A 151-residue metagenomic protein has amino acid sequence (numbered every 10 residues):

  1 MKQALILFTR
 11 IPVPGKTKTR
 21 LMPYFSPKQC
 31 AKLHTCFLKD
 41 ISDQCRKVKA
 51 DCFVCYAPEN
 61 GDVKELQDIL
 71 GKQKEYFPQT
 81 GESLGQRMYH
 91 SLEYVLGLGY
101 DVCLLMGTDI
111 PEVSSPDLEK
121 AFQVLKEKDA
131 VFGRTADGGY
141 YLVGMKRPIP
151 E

Functional and structural regions predicted by a protein language model:
M1-R20: N-terminal nucleotide-binding beta1-loop-alpha1 segment
V13-T19, V63-E65, Y141: Short acidic/His/Gly/Ser-rich catalytic and metal-binding motifs that mark active-site loops of diverse hydrolases
K32-A50: A short, N-terminal amphipathic alpha-helix
A50, Y100, E127-A130: Short, high-confidence coil segments that cap the C-terminus of an alpha-helix and link into the following beta-strand
A50-E59: Short beta-strand/loop segment that forms part of the nucleotide-sugar
L66-V102: Short phosphate-binding loop-to-helix
L104-M106: Short aromatic-hydrophobic micro-motifs that form the base-stacking/packing surface for donor nucleotide recognition
P111-Y140: Conserved donor-nucleotide/metal-binding helix-loop-beta segment in metal-dependent transferases, i.e., the alpha-helix
